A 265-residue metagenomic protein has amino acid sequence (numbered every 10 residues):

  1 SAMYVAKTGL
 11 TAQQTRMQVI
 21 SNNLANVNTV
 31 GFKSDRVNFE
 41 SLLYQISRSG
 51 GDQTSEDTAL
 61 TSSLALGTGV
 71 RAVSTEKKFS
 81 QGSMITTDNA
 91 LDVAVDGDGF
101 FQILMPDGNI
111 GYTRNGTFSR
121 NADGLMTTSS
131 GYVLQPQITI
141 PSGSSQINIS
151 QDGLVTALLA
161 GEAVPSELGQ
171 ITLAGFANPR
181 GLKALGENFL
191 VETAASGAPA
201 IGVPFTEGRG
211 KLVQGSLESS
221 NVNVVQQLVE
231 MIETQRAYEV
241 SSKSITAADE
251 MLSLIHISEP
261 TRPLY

Functional and structural regions predicted by a protein language model:
S1-S258: Amphipathic alpha-helical polymerization modules
I257-Y265: A short, hydrophobic C-terminal helix/tail in secreted or cell-surface proteins
